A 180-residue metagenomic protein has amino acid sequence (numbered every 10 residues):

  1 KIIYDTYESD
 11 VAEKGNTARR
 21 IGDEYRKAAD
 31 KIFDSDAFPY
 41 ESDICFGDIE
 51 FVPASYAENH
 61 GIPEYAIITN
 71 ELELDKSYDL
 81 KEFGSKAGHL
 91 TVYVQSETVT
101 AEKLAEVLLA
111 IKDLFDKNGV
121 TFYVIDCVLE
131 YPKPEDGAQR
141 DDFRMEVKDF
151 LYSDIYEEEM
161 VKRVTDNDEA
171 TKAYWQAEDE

Functional and structural regions predicted by a protein language model:
K1-I2: N-terminal "mature head" segments of proteins
Y7-D179: Metal-dependent nuclease catalytic core centered on acidic motifs
